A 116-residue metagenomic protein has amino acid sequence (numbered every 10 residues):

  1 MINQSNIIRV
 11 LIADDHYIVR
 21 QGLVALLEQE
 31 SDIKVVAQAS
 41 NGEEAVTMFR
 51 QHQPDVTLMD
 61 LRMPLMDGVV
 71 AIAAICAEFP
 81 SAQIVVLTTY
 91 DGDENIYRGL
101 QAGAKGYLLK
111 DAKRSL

Functional and structural regions predicted by a protein language model:
A13-D14, A39, T57: Conserved sequence signature across two-component system core domains
D32-S40, M48, G99: Short hydrophobic/Thr-rich beta-strand motif most characteristic of the beta2 strand and flanking loop of CheY-like
N41-E44, L65-V70: Acidic catalytic/metal-coordinating carboxylates
T47, V69-S81: Short amphipathic alpha-helix used as the core "switch/output" element in two-component signaling
H52-L58: Active-site beta3 strand of CheY-like receiver
D60, T88: Active-site residues of response regulator receiver
E94, A112-L116: C-terminal output helix
